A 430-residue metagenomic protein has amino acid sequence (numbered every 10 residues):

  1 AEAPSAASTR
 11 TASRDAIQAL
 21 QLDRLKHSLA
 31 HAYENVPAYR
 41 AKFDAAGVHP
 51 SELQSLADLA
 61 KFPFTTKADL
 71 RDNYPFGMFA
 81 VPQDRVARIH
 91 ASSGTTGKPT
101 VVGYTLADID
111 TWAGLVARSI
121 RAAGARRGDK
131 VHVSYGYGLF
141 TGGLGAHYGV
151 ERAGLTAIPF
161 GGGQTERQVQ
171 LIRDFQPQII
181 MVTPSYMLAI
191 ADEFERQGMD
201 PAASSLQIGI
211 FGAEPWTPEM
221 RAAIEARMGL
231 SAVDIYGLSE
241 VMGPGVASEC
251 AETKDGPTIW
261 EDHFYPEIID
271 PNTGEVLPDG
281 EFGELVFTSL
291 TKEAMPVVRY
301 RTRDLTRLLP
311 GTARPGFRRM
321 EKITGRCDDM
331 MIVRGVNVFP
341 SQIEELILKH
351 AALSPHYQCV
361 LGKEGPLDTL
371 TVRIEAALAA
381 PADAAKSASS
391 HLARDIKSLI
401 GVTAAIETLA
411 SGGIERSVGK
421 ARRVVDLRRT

Functional and structural regions predicted by a protein language model:
A1-A91, T96-G114, R118-A122, P366-T371 (+4 more regions): Nucleotide 5′-phosphate-binding alpha/beta core
A1-S8, F62-V233, V241, G245-A251 (+2 more regions): Active-site phosphate/ATP/adenylate-binding loop shared across adenylate-forming ligases
D23, F175, S204, Y300 (+1 more regions): Structured loop/turn residues at beta-strand edges in well-structured enzyme cores
A157, A232, P266, Y357-C359 (+1 more regions): Generic structural signal for residues in well-ordered beta-strands
F160, I235-G237, I269, G362 (+1 more regions): Conserved beta-strand termini and adjacent loop/short-helix elements that scaffold enzyme active sites in alpha/beta
I180, V286, L290-I400, G419: AMP-binding/adenylate-forming catalytic core of the ANL superfamily
Q207, W216-T312: Conserved AMP-binding/adenylate-forming
